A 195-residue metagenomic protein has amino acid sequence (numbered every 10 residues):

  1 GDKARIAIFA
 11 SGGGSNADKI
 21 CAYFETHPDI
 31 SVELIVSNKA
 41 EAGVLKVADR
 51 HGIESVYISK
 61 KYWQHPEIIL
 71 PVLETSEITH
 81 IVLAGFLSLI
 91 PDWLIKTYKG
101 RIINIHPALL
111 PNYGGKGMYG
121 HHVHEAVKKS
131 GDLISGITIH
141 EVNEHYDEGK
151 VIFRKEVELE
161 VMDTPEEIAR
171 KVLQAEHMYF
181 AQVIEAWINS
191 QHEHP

Functional and structural regions predicted by a protein language model:
G1-P195: One-carbon transfer enzymes
